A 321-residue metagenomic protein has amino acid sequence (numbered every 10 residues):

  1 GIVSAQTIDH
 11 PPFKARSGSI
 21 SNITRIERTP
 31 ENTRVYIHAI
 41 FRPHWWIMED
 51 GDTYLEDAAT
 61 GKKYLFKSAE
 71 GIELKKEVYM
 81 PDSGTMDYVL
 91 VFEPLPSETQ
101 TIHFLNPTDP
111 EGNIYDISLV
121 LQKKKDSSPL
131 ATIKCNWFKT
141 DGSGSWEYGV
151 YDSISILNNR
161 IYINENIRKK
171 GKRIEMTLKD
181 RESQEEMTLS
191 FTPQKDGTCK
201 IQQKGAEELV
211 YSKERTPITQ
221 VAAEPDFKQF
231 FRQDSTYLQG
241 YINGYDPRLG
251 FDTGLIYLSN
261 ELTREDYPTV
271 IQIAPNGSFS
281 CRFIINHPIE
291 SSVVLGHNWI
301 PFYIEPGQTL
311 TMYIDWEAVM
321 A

Functional and structural regions predicted by a protein language model:
Q6-D126: Conserved functional micro-motifs across diverse proteins
P12-S17, K125-W146, Y237-G240: Tryptophan-anchored aromatic micro-motifs
R34-H38, D87-V91, N136, E175 (+3 more regions): Beta-strand secondary-structure signal
D57-K62, D109, Y151, I161 (+3 more regions): Change "in extracellular beta-sheet-rich domains … of secreted and cell-surface proteins" to "in beta-sheet-rich domains
A58-T60, L105-D109, T140-G142, L157-I161 (+2 more regions): Short strand-coil-strand connectors
L121-D126, R168-T177, S183-P275, F279-A321: A non-transmembrane, solvent-exposed segment enriched in polar/low-complexity residues
K139-E175: N-terminal glycine/threonine-rich, aromatic-flanked beta-hairpin/loop signature
